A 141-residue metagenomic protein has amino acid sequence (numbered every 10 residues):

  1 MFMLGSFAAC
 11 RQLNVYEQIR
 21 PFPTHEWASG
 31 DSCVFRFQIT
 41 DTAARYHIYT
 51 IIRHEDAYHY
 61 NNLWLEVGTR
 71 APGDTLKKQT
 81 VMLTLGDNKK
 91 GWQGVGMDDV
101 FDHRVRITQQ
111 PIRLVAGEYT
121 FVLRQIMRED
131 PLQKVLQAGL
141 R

Functional and structural regions predicted by a protein language model:
S6-A9: C-terminal motif of bacterial Sec signal peptides marking the signal peptidase cleavage site
R11-N14: Bacterial signal peptide processing site
G30-Y60: Post-signal-peptide N-terminal segment of Sec-exported extracytoplasmic proteins
A43-T50, P111-M127: Noncatalytic modules at the cell exterior or secretory-pathway interfaces, chiefly beta-strand-rich lectin/adhesion
H54-A57, D102-R113, R124-V135: Short acidic/polar inter-strand loop motif in beta-rich domains
L65-R70, R128-R141: Exposed low-complexity, polar/acidic, P/S/T/G-rich flexible segments that act as propeptides, protease-susceptible
V81-I112: An anionic, turn-rich surface loop/hairpin at beta-sheet edges that serves as a generic interaction/coordination patch
